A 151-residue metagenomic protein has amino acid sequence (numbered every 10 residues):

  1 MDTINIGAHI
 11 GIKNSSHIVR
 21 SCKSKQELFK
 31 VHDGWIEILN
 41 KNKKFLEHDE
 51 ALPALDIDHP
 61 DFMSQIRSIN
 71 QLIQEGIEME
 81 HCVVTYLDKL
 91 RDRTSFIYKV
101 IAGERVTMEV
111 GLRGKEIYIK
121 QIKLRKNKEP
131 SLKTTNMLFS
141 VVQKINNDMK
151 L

Functional and structural regions predicted by a protein language model:
M1-L151: Glycine-focused motif/segment detector
